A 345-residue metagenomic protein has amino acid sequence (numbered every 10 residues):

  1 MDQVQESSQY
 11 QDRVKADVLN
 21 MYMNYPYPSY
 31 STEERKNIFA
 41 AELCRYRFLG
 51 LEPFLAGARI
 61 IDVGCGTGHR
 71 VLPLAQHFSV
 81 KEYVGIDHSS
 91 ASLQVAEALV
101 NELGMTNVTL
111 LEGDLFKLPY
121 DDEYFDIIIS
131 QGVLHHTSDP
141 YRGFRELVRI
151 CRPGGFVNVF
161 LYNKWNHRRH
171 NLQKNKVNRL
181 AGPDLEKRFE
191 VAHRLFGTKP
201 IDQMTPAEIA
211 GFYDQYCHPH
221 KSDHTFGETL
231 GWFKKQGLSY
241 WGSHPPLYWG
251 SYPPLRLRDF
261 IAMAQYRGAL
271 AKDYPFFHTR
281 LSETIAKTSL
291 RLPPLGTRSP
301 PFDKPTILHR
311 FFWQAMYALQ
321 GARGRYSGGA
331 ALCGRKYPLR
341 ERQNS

Functional and structural regions predicted by a protein language model:
E34-G57, P73: Conserved alpha-helix/loop element of class I SAM-dependent methyltransferases that forms part of the SAM/SAH-binding
T67-S79: Conserved SAM-binding loop of SAM-dependent methyltransferases across substrates and taxa, primarily the Class I
S89: Conserved SAM/SAH-binding beta-strand->alpha-helix loop
G104-F116: Conserved SAM-binding strand-loop segment of SAM-dependent methyltransferases
F116-I127: A short acidic, Gly/Pro-enriched loop at the edge of an enzyme's catalytic core that lines a small-molecule cofactor
Y141-P153: A short glycine-rich, Lys/Arg-flanked "PGG" loop and its adjoining helix->strand segment in the class I
F156-L195: Conserved class I S-adenosyl-L-methionine
Y216, H220-S345: C-terminal lobe and adjacent flexible extensions of AdoMet/dcAdoMet transferase-like proteins
